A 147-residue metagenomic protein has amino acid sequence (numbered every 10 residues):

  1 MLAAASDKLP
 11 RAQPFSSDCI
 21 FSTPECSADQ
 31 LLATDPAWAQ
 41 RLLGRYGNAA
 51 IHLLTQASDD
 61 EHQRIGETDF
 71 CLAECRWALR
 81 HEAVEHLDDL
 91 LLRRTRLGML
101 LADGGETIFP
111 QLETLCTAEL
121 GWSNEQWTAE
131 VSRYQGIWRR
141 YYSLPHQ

Functional and structural regions predicted by a protein language model:
M1-Q147: C-terminal accessory subdomains/tails of enzymes that are appended
